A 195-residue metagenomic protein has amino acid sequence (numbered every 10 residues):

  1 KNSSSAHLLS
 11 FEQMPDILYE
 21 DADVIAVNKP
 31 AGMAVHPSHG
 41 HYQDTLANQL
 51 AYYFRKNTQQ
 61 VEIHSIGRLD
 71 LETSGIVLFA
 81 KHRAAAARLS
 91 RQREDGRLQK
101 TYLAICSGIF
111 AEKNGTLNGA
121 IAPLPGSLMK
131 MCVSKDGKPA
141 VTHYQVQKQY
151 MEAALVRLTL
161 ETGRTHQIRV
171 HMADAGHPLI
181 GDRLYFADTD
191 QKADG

Functional and structural regions predicted by a protein language model:
K1-L128: RNA pseudouridine synthases
L9-E12, V133-T142: Short coil-to-beta-strand transition motifs
I17, C106, H143-V146, L179: Conserved hydrophobic positions within beta-strands
L18-Y19, D70, Q145-K148, T159: Well-ordered beta-strand positions
H36-P37, A80, M131-V133, V156 (+1 more regions): Thr-Gly-centered strand-to-loop micro-motif
Y42-L50, A85, E94, P123 (+1 more regions): Pseudouridine synthase
G67-R68, S134-D136, D194-G195: Short Gly/Pro-enriched turn/cap motifs at secondary-structure boundaries
L103, N118, H143, L155-R157 (+1 more regions): Beta-strand secondary-structure signal
